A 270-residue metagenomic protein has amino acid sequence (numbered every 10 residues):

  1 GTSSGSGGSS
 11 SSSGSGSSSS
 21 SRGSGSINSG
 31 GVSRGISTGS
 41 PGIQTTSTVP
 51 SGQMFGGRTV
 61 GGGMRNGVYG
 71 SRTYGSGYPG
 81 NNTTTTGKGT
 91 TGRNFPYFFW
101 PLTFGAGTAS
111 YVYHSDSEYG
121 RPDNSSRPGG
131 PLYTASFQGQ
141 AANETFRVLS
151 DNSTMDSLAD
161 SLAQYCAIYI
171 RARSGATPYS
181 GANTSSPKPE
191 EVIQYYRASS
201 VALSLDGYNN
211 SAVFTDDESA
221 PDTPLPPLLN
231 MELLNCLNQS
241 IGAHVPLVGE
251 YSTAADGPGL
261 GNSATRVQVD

Functional and structural regions predicted by a protein language model:
G1-F98: Intrinsically disordered, low-complexity segments enriched in Gly/Tyr/His/Pro and basic residues
G77, N82, A106-T108, S204 (+1 more regions): Amphipathic alpha-helical interaction segments
T90-G107, Y111-V112: Membrane-inserting effector segments that mediate pore formation, membrane fusion, or transient membrane insertion
S110-D270: Terminal or extended low-complexity segments
